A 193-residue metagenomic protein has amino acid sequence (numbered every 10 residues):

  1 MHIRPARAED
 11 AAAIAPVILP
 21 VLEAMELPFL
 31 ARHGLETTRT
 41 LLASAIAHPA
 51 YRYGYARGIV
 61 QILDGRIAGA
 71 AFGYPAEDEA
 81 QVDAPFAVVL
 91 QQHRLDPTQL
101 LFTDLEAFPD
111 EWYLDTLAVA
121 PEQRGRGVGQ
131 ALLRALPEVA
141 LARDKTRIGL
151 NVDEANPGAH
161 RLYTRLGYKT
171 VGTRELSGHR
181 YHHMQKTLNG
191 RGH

Functional and structural regions predicted by a protein language model:
H2-P16, A24-P28: A short beta-loop-alpha structural element at the N-terminal edge of CoA-dependent acyl/N-acetyltransferase catalytic
E23-I46, R57, Q91-R94: Conserved GNAT-fold acetyl-CoA-binding loop/helix
A47-V60, E77-Q81, Y113: A short helix-loop-beta-strand connector motif used in the catalytic cores of GNAT acetyltransferases and, in some
V60, R66-P75, Y113, A118: Conserved beta-strand in the GNAT
E77-W112: Conserved acyl-donor/pantetheine-binding loop and adjacent beta-alpha core of acyl/acetyltransferases and related
L105-D110, A120, A131-R147: Conserved acyl-CoA
D110-E111, K145-H160, R165-G167, G172-H193: C-terminal "cap" of GNAT-fold acetyltransferases
G125-E138, R161-R165: Conserved acetyl-CoA-binding loop-helix of GNAT-fold acetyltransferases
